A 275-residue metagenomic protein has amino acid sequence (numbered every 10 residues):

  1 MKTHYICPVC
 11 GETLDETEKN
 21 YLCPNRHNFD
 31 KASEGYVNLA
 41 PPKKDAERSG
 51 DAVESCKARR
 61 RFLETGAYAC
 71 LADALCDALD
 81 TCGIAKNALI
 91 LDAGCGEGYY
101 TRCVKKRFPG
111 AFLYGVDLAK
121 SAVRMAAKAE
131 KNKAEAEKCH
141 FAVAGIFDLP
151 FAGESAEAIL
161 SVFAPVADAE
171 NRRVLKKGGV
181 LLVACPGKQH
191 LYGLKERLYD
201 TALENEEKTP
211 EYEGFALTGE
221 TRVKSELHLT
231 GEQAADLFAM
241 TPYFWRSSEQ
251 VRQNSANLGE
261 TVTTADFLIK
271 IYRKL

Functional and structural regions predicted by a protein language model:
M1-S49: N-terminal auxiliary segments of SAM/dcSAM-dependent transferases
K2-T3, V223-L275: Conserved Class I S-adenosyl-L-methionine
D51-C70: Class I SAM-dependent methyltransferase Rossmann-like catalytic core, especially the SAM/SAH-binding loop
G66-K86: Conserved alpha-helix/loop element of class I SAM-dependent methyltransferases that forms part of the SAM/SAH-binding
L89-D92, E97-D148: Class I SAM-dependent methyltransferase SAM/SAH-binding core
F147-A158: A short acidic, Gly/Pro-enriched loop at the edge of an enzyme's catalytic core that lines a small-molecule cofactor
A156-E170, C185: A short SAM/SAH-binding and catalytic strip from SAM-dependent methyltransferases
G178-P186: Conserved beta-strand signature within the Rossmann-like core of class I S-adenosyl-L-methionine
